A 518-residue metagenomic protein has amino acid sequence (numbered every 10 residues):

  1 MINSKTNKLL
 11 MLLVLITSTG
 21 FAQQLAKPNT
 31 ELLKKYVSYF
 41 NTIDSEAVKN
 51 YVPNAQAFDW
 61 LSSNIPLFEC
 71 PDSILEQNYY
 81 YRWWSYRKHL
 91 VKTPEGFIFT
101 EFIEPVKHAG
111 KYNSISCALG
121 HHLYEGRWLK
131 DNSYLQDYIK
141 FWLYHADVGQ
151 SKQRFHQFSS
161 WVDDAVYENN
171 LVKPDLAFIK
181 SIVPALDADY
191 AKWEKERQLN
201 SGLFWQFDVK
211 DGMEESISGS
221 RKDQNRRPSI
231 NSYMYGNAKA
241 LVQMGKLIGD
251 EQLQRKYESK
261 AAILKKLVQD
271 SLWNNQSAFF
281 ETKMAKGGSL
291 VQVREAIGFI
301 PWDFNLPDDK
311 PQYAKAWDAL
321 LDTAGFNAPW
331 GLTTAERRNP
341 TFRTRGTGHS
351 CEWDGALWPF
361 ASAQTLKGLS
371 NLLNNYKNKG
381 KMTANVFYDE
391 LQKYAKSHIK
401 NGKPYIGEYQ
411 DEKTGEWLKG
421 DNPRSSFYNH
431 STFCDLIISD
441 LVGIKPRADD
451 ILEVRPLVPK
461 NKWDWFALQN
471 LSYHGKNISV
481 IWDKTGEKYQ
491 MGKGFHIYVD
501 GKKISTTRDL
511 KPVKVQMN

Functional and structural regions predicted by a protein language model:
M1-Q24: Bacterial Sec-dependent N-terminal signal peptides
A22-G110, L171, L176-F178, D187-K192 (+5 more regions): Acidic/polar, glycine-enriched structural segments that form the non-catalytic walls/loops of the carbohydrate-binding
A26-Y36, N54, Y112-V209, M213 (+7 more regions): Aromatic-rich carbohydrate-recognition surfaces in CAZymes
L67-Y79, L90-E95, G126-K140, N170-D187 (+4 more regions): Structural helix-adjacent loops and short alpha-helical linkers that scaffold large soluble proteins
S73-K111, W128-K152, K192-R226, K266-L357 (+2 more regions): Extended glycan-interaction surfaces of carbohydrate-active proteins
A165, N231-K246, S259: Extended, hydrophobic/aromatic-rich amphipathic alpha-helical segments that build helical scaffolds
M244, I248-M284, A314-K476: Non-catalytic carbohydrate-binding regions of carbohydrate-active enzymes
D464-N518: C-terminal beta-sandwich/jelly-roll accessory domains of carbohydrate-active enzymes
